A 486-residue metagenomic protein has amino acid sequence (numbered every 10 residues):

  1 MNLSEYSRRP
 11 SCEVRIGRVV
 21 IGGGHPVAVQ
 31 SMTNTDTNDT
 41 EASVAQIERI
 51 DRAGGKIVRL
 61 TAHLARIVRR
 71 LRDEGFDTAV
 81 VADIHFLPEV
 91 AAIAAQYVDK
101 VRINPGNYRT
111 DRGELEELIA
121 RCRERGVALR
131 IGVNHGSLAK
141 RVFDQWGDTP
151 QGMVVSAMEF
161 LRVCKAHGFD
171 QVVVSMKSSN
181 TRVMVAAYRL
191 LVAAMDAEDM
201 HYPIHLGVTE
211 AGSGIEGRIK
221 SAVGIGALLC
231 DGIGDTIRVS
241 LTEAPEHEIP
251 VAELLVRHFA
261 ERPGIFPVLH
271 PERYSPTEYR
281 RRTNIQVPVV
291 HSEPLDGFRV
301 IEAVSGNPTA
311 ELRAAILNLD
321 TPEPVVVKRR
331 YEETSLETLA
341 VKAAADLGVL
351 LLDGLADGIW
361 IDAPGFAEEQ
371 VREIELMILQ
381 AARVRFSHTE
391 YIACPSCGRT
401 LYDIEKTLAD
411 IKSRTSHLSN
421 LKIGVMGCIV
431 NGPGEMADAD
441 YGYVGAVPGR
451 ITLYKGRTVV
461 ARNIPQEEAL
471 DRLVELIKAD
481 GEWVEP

Functional and structural regions predicted by a protein language model:
M1-S31, R123, E261-E293, A409 (+1 more regions): N-terminal amphipathic alpha-helix/helix-capping segment at the start of soluble metabolic enzymes
G24-A42, T61-H63, T78-F86, G106 (+4 more regions): Active-site mouth loops of central-metabolism enzymes
N34, D39-T40, R52-L71, I103-T110 (+2 more regions): Glycine-rich, proline-tolerant flexible connector loops at the mouths of alpha/beta enzymes
T37-R49, F86-A92, S221-I225, A343-L347: Short, acidic/polar
L60-Y97: N-terminal active-site wall of soluble small-molecule enzyme domains
V101-N104, V127-G136, I204: Non-cysteine beta-strand/loop elements that form the S-adenosyl-L-methionine
N134, V142-Y279, F298-L418, K422-V425: Catalytic alpha/beta core domains of metabolic enzymes, predominantly
P448-I451, T458-E482: Beta-strand/loop-dominated core regions that host nucleotide or nucleotide-derived cofactor-binding catalytic loops
